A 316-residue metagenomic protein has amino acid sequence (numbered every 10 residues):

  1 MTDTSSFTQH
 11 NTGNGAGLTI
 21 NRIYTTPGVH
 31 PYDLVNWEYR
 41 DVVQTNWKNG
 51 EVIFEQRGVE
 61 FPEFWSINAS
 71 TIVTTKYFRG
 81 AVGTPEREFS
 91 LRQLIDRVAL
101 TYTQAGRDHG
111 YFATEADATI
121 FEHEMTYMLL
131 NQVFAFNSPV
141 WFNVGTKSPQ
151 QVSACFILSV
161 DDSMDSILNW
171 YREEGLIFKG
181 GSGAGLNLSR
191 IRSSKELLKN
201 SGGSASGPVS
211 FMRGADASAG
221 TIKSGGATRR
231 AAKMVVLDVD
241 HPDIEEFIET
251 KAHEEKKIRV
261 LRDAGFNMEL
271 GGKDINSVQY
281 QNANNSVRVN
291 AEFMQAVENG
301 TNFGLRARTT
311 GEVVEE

Functional and structural regions predicted by a protein language model:
M1-E316: Extended catalytic cores of very large enzyme megasubunits
